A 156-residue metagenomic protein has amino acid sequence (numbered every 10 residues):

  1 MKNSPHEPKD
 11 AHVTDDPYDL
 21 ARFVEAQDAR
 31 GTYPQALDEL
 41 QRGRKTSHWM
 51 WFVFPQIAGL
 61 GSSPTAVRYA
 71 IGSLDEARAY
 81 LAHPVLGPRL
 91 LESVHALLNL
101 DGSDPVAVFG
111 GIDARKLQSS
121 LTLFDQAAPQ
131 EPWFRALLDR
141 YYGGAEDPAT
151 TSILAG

Functional and structural regions predicted by a protein language model:
K2-G31: Extreme N-terminal tail/first-helix region
P5, I71-H83: Short secondary-structure subsegments characteristic of cysteine-rich extracellular domains
H12-T14, F23-V24, S120-F124, A128 (+1 more regions): N-terminal targeting/disorder module
E25-S47: An N-terminal domain-cap segment
E39-L74: Hydrophobic/aromatic-rich, well-ordered segments within soluble, folded domains that form packed cores
G59-T65, D125-F134: Short helix-capping/linker segments at secondary-structure and domain boundaries
A79-A128: Mid-chain, well-packed structural core segment of small domains
A127-G156: Charged phosphate-binding loop/patch that engages nucleotide di/tri-phosphates or the phosphate backbone of nucleic
